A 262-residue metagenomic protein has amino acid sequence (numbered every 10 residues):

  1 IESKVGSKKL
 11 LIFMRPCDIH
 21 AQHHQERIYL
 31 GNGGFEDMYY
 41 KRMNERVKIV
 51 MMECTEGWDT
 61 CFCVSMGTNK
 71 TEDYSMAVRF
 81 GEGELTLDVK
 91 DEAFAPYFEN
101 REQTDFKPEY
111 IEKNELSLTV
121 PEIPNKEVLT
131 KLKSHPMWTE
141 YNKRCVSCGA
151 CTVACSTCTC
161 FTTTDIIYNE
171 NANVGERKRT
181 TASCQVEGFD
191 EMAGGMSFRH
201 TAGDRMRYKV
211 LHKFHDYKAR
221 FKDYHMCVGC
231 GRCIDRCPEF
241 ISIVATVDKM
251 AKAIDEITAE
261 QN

Functional and structural regions predicted by a protein language model:
I1-K131, W138, C158: Iron-sulfur-associated redox domains of electron-transfer enzymes in respiratory and anaerobic energy metabolism
H20-A21, A154, R236-C237: Hydrophobic positions within alpha-helical membrane elements
I123-K143, F161-N262: Ferredoxin-type iron-sulfur electron-transfer modules in oxidoreductases and energy-metabolism complexes
C145-S156: Oxyanion-binding "anion nests"
